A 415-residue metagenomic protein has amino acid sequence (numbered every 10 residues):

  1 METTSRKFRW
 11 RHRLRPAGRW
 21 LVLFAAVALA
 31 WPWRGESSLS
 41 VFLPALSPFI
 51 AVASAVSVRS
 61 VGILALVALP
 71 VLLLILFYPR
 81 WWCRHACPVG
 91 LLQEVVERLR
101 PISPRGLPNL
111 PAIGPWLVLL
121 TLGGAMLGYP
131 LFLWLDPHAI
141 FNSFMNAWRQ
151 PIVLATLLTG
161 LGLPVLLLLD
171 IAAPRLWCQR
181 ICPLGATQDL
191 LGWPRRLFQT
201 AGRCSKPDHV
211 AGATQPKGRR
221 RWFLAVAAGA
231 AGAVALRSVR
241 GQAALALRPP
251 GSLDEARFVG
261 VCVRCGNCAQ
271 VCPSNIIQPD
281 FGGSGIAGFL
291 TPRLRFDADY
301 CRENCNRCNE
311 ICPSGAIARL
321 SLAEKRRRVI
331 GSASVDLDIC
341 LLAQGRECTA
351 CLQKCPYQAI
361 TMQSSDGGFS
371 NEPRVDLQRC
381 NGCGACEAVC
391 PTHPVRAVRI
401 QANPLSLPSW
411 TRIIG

Functional and structural regions predicted by a protein language model:
M1-G415: Non-ligating segments of multi-cofactor redox enzymes
